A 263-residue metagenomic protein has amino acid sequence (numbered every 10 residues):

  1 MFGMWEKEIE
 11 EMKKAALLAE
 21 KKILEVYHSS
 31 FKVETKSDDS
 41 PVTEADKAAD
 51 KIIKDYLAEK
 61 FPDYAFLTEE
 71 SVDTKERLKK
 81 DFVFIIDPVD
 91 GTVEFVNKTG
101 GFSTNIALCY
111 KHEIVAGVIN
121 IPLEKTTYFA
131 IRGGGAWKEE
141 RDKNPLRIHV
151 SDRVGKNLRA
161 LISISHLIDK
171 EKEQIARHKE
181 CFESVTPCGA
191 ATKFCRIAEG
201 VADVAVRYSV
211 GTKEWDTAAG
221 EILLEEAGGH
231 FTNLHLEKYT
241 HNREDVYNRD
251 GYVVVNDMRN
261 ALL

Functional and structural regions predicted by a protein language model:
M1-V89, E173-A176: N-terminal subdomain of lithium-sensitive/metallo-dependent phosphomonoesterases centered on the IMPase/IPPase/PAP
I23, D46, L57, T92 (+6 more regions): Residue-level signal for inorganic ion chemistry
T35, T68, I119, F129 (+4 more regions): Structural signal for conserved beta-strand scaffold positions within catalytic alpha/beta enzyme cores
S40, E59-K60, T92, E113 (+4 more regions): Residue-level signal for well-ordered, solvent-exposed loop/turn and beta-edge residues enriched in charged/polar side
F66-E69, D142-N144, H235-E237: Short gly/ser/thr-rich secondary-structure transition/capping motifs
R77-R141, K156: DPxDG-like acidic metal-binding loop motif
H149-L263: An extended, acidic
